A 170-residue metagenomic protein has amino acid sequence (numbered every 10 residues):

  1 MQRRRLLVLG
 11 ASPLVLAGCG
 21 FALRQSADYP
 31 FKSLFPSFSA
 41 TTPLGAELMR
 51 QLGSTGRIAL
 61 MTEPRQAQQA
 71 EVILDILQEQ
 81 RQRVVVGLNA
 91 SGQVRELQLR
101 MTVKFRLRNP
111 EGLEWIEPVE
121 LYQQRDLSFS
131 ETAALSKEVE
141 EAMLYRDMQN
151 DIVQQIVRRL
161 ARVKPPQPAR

Functional and structural regions predicted by a protein language model:
R5-G20: N-terminal export signals
G20-S26: Bacterial lipoprotein signal-peptidase II cleavage site
Y29-F35, A133-E138: Acidic/histidine-rich, surface-exposed loop or edge segments in extracytoplasmic proteins
P30-Q80: N-terminal segment of the mature soluble domain
L52, G56, Q80, L107-E111 (+2 more regions): Sec/Tat-exported extracytoplasmic proteins
D75-E120, D126-V139: Surface-exposed short loop/turn segments
L135-R170: C-terminal/domain-edge helix-coil "capping" segments
